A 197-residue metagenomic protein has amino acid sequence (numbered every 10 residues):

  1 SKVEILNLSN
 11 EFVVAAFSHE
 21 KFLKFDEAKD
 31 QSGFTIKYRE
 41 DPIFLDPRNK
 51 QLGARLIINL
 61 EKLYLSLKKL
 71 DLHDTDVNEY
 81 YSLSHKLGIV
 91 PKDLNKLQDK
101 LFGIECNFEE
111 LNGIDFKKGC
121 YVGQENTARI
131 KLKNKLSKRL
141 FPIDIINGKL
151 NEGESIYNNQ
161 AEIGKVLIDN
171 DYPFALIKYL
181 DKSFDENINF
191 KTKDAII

Functional and structural regions predicted by a protein language model:
S1-L87, N158: Acidic, low-complexity central loop/insert segments
I5, D46, T75, C120 (+3 more regions): Generic marker of residues within folded, mature protein domains
F12, F17, F22-F25, F34 (+9 more regions): Phenylalanine-focused residue identity feature
S18, D93-N95, K178-L180: General structural signal for secondary-structure boundaries
K24, N59, H73, V90-D93 (+4 more regions): Serine/threonine-rich low-complexity intrinsically disordered regions
A54-L140: Anionic-ligand-binding alpha/beta catalytic cores of soluble enzymes and soluble regulatory domains that recognize
I104-I114, Q124, A128-I197: Glycine-rich, small/acidic residue-mixed loop/short-helix segments
